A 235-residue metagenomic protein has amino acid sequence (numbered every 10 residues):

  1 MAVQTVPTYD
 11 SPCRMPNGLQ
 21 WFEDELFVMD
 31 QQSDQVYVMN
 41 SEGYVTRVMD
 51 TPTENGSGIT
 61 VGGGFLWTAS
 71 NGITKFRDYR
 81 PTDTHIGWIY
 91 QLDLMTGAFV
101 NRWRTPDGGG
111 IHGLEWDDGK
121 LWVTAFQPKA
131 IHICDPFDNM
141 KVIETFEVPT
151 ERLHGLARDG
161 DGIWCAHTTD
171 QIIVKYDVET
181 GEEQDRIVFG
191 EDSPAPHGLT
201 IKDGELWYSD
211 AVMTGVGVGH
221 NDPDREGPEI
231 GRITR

Functional and structural regions predicted by a protein language model:
Q4-D10, Y44-M49, A98-R104, M140-E147 (+1 more regions): A short beta-strand motif characteristic of beta-propeller blades
Y9-E23, P52-G64, A69-T74, T105-D118 (+2 more regions): Beta-rich, blade/repeat-based domains predominating in secreted/periplasmic proteins but also intracellular
P12, V28-S33, T68-D83, V123-P128 (+2 more regions): Conserved beta-strand positions in repeat-built beta-propeller and related beta-rich domains
D30-G43: Beta-propeller domains
Q35-Y37, G87-Y90, A130-H132, I172-V174 (+1 more regions): A short loop-to-beta-strand structural motif that recurs across blades of beta-propeller domains
N40-Y44, D93-G97, D135-N139, D177-G181 (+1 more regions): Short loop/turn segments that connect beta-strands within beta-propeller blades
V123-T124, I131-V148, H154-L156, C165: Solenoidal tandem-repeat scaffolds enriched in leucines and small polar residues
H197-R235: Blade-level signature of beta-propeller repeat domains, shared across WD40, Kelch, NHL, RCC1 and BNR/Asp-box propellers
